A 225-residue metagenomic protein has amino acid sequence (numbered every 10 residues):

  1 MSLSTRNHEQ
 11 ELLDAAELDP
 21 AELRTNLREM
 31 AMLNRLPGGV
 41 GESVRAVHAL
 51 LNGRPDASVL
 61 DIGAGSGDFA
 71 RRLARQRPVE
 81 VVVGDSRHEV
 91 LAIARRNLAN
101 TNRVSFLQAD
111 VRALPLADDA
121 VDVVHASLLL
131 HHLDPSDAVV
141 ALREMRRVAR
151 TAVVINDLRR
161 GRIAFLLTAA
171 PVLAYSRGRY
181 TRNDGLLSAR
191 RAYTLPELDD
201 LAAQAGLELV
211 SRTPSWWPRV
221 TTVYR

Functional and structural regions predicted by a protein language model:
M1-R28: N-terminal, positively charged/glycine-rich alpha-helical extensions of SAM-dependent methyltransferases
P20-E42: Class I SAM-dependent methyltransferase Rossmann-like catalytic core, especially the SAM/SAH-binding loop
L36-P55: Conserved alpha-helix/loop element of class I SAM-dependent methyltransferases that forms part of the SAM/SAH-binding
L60, S66-A113: Class I SAM-dependent methyltransferase SAM/SAH-binding core
H125: A conserved beta-strand element that flanks and buttresses the S-adenosyl-L-methionine
L133-E144: A short, conserved alpha-helix within the catalytic core of class I
A149-L158: Conserved beta-strand signature within the Rossmann-like core of class I S-adenosyl-L-methionine
L158-A202: C-terminal alpha-helical "lid/dimerization" subdomain adjacent to the S-adenosyl-L-methionine
